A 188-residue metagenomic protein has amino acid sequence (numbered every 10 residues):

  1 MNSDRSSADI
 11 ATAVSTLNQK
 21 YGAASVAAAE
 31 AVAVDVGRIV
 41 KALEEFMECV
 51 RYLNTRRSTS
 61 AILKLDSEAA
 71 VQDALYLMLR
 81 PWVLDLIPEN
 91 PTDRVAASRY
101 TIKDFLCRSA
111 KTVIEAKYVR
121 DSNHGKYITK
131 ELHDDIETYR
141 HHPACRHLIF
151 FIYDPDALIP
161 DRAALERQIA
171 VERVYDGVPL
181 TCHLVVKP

Functional and structural regions predicted by a protein language model:
D4-D66: Interdomain/boundary linker segments immediately adjacent to catalytic/signaling cores
S6-D9, V34, D154-P188: Domain-level recognition of nuclease-like catalytic cores that cleave nucleotide substrates
I62, D66, D93-V95, V119-K126: Short, contiguous acidic/charged loop-to-helix segments that flank catalytic cores in large enzymes
K64, D85-S109: Active-site metal-binding core of divalent-cation-utilizing nuclease and nuclease-like domains
D66-A74, P160: A generic alpha-helix signature
A74-L86: Short helix-loop-beta junction
F105-C107, K111-D121: Conserved catalytic cores of phosphodiester-cleaving nucleases, focusing on short active-site segments
V119-R162, Q168: Catalytic cores of nucleic-acid endonucleases
